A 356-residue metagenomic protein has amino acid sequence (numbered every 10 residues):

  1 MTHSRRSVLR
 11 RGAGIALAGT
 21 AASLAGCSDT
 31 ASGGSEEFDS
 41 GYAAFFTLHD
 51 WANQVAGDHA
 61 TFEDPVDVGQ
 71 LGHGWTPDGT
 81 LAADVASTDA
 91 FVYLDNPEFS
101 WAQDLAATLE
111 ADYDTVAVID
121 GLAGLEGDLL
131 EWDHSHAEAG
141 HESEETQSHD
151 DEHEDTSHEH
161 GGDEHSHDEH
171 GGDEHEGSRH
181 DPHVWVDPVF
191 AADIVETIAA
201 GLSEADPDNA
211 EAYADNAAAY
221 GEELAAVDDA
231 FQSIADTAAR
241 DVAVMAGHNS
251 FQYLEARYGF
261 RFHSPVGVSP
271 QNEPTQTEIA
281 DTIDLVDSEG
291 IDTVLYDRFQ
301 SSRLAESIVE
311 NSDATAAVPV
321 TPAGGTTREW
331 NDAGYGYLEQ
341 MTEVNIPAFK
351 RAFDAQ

Functional and structural regions predicted by a protein language model:
T2-L17, S23-Q356: Extracytoplasmic metal-acquisition and chelation regions
